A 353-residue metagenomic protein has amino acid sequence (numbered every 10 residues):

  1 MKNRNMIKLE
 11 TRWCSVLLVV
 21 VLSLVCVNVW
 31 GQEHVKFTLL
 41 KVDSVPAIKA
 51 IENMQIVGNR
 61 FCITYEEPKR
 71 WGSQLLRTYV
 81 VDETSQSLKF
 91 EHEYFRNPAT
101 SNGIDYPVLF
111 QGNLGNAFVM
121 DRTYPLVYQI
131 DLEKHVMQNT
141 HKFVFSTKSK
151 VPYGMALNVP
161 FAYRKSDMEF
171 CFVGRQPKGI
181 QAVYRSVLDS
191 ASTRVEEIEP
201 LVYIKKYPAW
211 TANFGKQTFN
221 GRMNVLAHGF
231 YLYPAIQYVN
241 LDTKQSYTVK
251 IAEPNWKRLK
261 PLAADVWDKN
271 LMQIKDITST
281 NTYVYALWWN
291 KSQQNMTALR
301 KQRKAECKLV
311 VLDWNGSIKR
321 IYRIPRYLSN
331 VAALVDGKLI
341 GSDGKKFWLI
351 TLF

Functional and structural regions predicted by a protein language model:
Q32-A50, W314-S317: A short helix->beta-strand "capping" segment at the edge of beta-propeller domains
I48-Q55, N102-L109, K150-Y163, A209-Q217 (+2 more regions): Repeated scaffold domains used in trafficking and secretory/extracellular systems, primarily beta-propellers
G58-R60, L114-G115, S166-M168, R222-N224 (+2 more regions): Short coil/turn segments that connect the beta-strands within blades of beta-propeller domains
E66-S73, F172-R175, L287-A305: Short, conserved, GDST-rich strand-edge loop motifs in beta-rich repeat architectures
L76-E83, Q181-S190, R300-G316: Beta-propeller blade signature
Q86-A117, S146-V151, K205-P208, P325-N330: Blade-loop segments of beta-propeller domains
T100, N255-A263, W314-A333: Conserved blade-ending motifs and adjacent loop-strand segments that build the rim/top face of beta-propeller domains
Y124-P125, L132-S166, V173: Asp-box/WD-like beta-propeller blade repeats and closely related beta-sheet repeat scaffolds
